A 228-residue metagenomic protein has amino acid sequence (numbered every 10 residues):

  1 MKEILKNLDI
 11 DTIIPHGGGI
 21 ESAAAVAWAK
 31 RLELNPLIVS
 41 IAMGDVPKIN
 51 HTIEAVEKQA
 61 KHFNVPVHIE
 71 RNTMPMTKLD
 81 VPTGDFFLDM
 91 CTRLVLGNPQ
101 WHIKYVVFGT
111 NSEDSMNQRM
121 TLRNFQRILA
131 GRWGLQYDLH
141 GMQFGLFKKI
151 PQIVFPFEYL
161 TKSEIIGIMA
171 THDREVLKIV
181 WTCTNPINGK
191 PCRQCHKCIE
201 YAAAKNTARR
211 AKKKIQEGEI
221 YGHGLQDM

Functional and structural regions predicted by a protein language model:
M1-M228: Nucleotide-activated chemistry modules centered on ATP-dependent adenylation/adenylyltransferase
